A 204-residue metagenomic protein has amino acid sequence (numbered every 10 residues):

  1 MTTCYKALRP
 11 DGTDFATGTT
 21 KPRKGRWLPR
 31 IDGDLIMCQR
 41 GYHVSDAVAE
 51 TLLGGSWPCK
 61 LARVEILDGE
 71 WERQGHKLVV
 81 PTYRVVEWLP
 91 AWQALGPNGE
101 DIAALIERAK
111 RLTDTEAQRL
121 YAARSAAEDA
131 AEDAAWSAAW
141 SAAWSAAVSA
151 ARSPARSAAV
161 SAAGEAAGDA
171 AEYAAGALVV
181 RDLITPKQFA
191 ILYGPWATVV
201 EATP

Functional and structural regions predicted by a protein language model:
M1-P204: Short, glycine-biased loop/turn motifs at secondary-structure junctions and in low-complexity Ser/Thr/Pro-rich termini
